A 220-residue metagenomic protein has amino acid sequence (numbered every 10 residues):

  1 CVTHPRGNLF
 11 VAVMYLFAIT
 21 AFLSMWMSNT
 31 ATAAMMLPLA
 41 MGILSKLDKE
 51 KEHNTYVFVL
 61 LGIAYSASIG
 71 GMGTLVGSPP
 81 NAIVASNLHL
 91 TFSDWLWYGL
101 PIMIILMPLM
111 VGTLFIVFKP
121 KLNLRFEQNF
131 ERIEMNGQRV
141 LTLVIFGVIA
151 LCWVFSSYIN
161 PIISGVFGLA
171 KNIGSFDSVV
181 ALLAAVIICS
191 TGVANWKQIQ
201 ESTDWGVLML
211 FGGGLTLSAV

Functional and structural regions predicted by a protein language model:
C1-R6, G147, L151: Short intrinsically disordered, low-complexity coil segments enriched in acidic
V2-M72, P79-L88: Hydrophobic transmembrane alpha-helices that form the pore/transport pathway of multi-pass ion and small-solute
M14, T30-P38, V76, M103-I104 (+3 more regions): Residue-level signal for the membrane-embedded core of alpha-helical transmembrane segments, especially mid-helix
M27, M35, G77-S78, V84 (+4 more regions): Active-site-proximal flexible loops/turns
G71-T74, V207: Residue-level signal for conserved functional micro-sites within the alpha-helical transmembrane segments of Major
M72-G73, P80, K119, W196: Generic secondary-structure boundary/loop-capping signal
D94-V220: Hydrophobic transmembrane alpha-helices of multi-pass small-molecule transporters
